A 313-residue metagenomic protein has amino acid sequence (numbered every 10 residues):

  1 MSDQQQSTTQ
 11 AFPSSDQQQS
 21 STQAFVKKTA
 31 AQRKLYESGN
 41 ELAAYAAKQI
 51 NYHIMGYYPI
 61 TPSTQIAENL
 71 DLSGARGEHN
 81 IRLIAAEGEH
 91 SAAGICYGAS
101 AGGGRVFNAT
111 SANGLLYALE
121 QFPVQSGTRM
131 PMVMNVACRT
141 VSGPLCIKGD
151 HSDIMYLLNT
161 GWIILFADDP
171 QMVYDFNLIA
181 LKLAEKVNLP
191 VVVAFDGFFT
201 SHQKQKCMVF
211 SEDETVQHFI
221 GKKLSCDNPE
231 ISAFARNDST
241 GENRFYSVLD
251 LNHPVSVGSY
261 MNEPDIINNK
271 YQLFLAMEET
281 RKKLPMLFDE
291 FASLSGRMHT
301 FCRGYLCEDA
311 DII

Functional and structural regions predicted by a protein language model:
S2-D3, Q23-Y156, G161, L178 (+1 more regions): Thiamine diphosphate
S7-T9, S15-A24, L224-D227, R236: A cross-taxon signal for low-complexity, glycine/charged-rich
G127, A180, C207-V209: Short basic, glycine-rich beta-strand/loop surfaces that mediate nucleic-acid
T160-M172, L189, F274: Flexible, glycine/proline-enriched loop segments at strand-loop-helix junctions that form or flank small-ligand binding
Q171-Q205: Conserved anion/nucleotide-ligand pocket segment
V191-G304: Conformationally flexible catalytic loops at phosphate/diphosphate-handling active centers
